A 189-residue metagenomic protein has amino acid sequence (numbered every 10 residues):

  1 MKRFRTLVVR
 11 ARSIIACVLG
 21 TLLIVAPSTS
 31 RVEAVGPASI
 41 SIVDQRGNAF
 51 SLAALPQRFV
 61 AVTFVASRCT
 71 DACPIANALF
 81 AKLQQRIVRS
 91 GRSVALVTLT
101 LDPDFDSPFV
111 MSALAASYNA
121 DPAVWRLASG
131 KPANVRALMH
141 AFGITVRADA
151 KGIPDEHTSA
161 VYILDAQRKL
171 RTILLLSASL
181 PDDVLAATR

Functional and structural regions predicted by a protein language model:
M1-V43: N-terminal targeting signals for export/organelle localization
P37-A38, V60, T158-S159: Short loop/turn microsegments at loop-to-beta-strand junctions
I40-V60, Q84: A short beta-strand-turn-helix
A53-F80: Short active-site neighborhood of thiol/selenol oxidoreductases, capturing the structured segment around
F59, V65-R68, Q84-I87, G91 (+4 more regions): Sec/Tat-exported extracytoplasmic proteins
S67-C69, L99-L101, V124-W125, R171-L174: Second-shell loop/turn segments in exported
I75-L138: Structural microenvironment flanking redox-active thiols in thiol-disulfide oxidoreductases
P132-L185: Thiol/disulfide oxidoreductase modules built on the thioredoxin-like
